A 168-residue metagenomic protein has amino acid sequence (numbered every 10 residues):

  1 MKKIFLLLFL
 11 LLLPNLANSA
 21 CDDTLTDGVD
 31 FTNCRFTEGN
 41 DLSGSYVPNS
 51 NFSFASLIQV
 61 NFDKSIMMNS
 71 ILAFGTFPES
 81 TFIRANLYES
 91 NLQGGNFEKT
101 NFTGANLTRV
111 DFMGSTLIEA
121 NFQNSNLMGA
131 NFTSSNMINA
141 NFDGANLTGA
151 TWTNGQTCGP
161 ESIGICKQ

Functional and structural regions predicted by a protein language model:
M1-I4: Positively charged n-region of N-terminal signal peptides that target proteins for export
L7-L8: Classic N-terminal secretory signal peptides
P14-L16: N-terminal signal peptide c-region/cleavage motif recognized by signal peptidases
N18-Q168: Tandem repeat scaffolds
